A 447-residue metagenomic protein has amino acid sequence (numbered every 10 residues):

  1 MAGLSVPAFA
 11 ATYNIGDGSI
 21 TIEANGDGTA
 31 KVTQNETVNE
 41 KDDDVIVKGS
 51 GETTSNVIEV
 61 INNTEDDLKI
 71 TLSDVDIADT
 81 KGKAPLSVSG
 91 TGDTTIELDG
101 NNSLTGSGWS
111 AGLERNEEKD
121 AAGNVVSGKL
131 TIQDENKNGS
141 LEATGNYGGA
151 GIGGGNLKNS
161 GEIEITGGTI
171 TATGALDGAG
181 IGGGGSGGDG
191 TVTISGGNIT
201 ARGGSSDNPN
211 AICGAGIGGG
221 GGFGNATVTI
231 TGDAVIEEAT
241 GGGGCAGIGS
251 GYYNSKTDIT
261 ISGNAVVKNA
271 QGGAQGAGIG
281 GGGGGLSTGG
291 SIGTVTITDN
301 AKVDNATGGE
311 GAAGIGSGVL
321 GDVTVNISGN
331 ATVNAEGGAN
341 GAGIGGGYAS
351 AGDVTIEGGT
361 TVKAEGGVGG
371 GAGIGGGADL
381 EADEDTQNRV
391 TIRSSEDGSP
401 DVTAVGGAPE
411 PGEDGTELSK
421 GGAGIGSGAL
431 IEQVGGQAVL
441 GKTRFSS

Functional and structural regions predicted by a protein language model:
A2-S447: A composition-driven surface/loop motif
